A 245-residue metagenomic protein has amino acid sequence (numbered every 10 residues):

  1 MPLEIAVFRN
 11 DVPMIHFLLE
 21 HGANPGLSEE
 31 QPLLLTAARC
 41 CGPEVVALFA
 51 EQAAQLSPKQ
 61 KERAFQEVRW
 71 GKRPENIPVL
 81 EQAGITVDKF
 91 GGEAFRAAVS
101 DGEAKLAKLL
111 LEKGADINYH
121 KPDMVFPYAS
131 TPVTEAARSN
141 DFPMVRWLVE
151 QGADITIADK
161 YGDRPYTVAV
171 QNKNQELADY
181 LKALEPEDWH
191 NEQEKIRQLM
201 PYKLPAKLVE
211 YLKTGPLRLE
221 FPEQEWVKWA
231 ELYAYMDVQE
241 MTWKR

Functional and structural regions predicted by a protein language model:
M1-E4, L27-T36, S57-V68, D88-A97 (+2 more regions): Ankyrin-repeat boundary/"N-cap" motif
P2, M14, E29-L33, C41 (+9 more regions): Structural recognition of alpha-solenoid helical scaffolds
I5-D11, T36-G42, Q66-R73, A97-E103 (+3 more regions): Ankyrin repeat A-helix N-terminal signature
N10-E20, C41-E51, K72-Q82, E103-E112 (+2 more regions): Ankyrin repeat structural motif
G22-G26, A53-L56, G84-V87, G114-N118 (+1 more regions): The conserved C-terminal loop/turn that links adjacent ankyrin repeats
E135-R138, P143, A153, Y233-R245: Structured core of small recognition/catalytic domains
A137-F142, Q151, T156-V170: Long, internal scaffold/assembly segments composed of regular secondary structure
Y161-D163, V168-R245: A surface-exposed partner-binding patch
